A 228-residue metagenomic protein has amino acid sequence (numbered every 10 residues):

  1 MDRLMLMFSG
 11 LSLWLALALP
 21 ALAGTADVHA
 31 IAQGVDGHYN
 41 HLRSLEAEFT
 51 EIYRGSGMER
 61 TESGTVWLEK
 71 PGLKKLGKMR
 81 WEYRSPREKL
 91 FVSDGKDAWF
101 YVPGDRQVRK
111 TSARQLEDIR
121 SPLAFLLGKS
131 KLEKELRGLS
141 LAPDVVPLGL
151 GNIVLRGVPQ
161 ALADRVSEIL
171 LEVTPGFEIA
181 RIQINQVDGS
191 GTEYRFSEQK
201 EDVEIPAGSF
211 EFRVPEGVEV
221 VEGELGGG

Functional and structural regions predicted by a protein language model:
M1-M7: Positively charged n-region of N-terminal signal peptides that target proteins for export
M7-P20: Bacterial N-terminal signal peptides
G24-G55, E59, V102-V166, L225-G228: Flexible, processing/modification-adjacent segments and terminal tails in exported/periplasmic/extracellular proteins
N40-K96: N-terminal mature ectodomain segment of secretory-pathway/periplasmic proteins
R60-G64, K89-F91, Q107-T111, S167-I169 (+1 more regions): Short beta-strand segments
K78, D97-A98, G176-R181: Structural motif
R87-K89, A98-F100, D105-V108, A161 (+1 more regions): Short, surface-exposed beta-strand-loop junctions and turns on beta-sheet-rich folds
R109, K134-E224: Gly/Pro-enriched, hydrophobic low-complexity segments that function as extracytoplasmic propeptides/linkers
